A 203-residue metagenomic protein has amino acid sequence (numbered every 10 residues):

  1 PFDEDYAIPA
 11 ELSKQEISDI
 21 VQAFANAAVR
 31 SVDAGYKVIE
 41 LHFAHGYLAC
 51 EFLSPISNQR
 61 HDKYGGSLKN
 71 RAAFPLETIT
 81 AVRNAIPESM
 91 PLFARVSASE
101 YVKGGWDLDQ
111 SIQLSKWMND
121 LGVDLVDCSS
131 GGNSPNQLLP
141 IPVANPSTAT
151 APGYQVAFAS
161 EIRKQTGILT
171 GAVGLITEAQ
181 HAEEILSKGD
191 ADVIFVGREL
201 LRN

Functional and structural regions predicted by a protein language model:
P1-N203: Flavin-dependent oxidoreductase catalytic cores
